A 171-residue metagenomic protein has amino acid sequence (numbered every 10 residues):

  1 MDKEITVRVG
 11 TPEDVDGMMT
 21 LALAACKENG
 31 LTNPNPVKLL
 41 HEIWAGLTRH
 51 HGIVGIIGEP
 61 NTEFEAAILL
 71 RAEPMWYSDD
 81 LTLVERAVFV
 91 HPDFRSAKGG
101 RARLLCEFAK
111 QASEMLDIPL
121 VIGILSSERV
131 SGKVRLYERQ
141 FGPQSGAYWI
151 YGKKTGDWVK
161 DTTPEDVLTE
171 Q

Functional and structural regions predicted by a protein language model:
E4-T20: A short beta-loop-alpha structural element at the N-terminal edge of CoA-dependent acyl/N-acetyltransferase catalytic
L23-I43: Conserved GNAT-fold acetyl-CoA-binding loop/helix
I43-I56: A short helix-loop-beta-strand connector motif used in the catalytic cores of GNAT acetyltransferases and, in some
E63-E73: Conserved beta-strand in the GNAT
P74-E85, Q144: A conserved beta-turn-beta hairpin within the catalytic core of GNAT-like acetyltransferases that forms part
R86-G99: A short, internal acetyl-CoA/4′-phosphopantetheine-binding micro-motif in the GNAT/acyltransferase core
S96-Q111: Conserved acetyl-CoA-binding loop-helix of GNAT-fold acetyltransferases
L120-K133: Conserved beta-strand-loop-alpha-helix junction that forms the acyl-donor binding cleft
